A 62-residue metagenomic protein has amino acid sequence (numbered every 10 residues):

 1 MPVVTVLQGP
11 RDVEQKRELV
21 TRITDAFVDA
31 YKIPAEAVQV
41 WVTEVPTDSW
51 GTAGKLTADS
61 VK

Functional and structural regions predicted by a protein language model:
M1-K62: A domain-level signal for the structural core that forms small-molecule/cofactor-binding pockets and catalytic centers
